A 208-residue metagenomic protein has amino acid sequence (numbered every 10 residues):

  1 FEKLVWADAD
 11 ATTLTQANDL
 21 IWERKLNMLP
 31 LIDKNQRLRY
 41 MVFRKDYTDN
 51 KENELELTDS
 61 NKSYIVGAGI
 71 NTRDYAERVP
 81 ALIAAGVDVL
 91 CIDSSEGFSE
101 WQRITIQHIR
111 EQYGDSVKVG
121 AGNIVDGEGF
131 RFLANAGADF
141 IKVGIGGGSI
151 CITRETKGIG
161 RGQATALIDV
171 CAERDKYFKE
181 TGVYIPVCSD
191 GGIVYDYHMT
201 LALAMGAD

Functional and structural regions predicted by a protein language model:
E2, D59-A68, H108-V125, F140 (+1 more regions): Short beta-strand/loop segments at the ligand-binding rim of alpha/beta enzyme cores
W6-K25, I32, T48-K51, R73-I83: The conserved cystathionine-beta-synthase
A7-D8, T15-Q16, G114, A136 (+2 more regions): Alpha/beta catalytic cores of nucleotide-metabolism and tRNA/nucleoside-modifying enzymes
D8-T12, I32, A68-D74, V119-G129 (+1 more regions): Glycine-rich beta-to-alpha transition loops that act as phosphate-gripper elements at the mouths of alpha/beta enzyme
A11, R37-L57, D74-R78, S94-K118 (+2 more regions): Active-site-adjacent beta->alpha loops and helix N-cap segments on the catalytic face of soluble alpha/beta enzymes
K34, V87-S99, D139-K157, G192-D208: Glycine-rich phosphate-binding active-site loops on the catalytic face of alpha/beta enzymes
I65-A76, L82-I83, V87-L90, E96: Active-site beta->alpha loop and helix N-cap motifs at the rims of alpha/beta catalytic domains
Y75-A85, V119, I124-V143, I193-A207: Catalytic cores of alpha/beta
